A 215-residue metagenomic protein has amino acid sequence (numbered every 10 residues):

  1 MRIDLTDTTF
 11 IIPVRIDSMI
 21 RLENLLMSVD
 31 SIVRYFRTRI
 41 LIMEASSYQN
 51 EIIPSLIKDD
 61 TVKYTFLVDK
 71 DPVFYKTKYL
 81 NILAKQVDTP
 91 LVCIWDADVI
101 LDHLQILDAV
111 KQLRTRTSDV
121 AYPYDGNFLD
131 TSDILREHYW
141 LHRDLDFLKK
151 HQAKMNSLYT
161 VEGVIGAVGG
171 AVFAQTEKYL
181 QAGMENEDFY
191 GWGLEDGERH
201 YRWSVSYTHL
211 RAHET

Functional and structural regions predicted by a protein language model:
M1-D30: N-proximal low-complexity "stem/linker" segments adjacent to membrane-targeting elements
D30-V68: Acidic donor-binding segment of Leloir-type glycosyltransferases
K70-Q86: Glycine-rich, basic loop-to-helix element that forms the pyrophosphate-binding segment of sugar-nucleotide handling
V87-P90, M184: Active-site acidic short loop of glycosyltransferases
P90-I100: Short beta-strand-to-loop acidic/aromatic patch adjacent to the donor-nucleotide binding site
D102-E187: Conserved catalytic core of nucleotide-sugar-dependent glycosyltransferases
G191-E198: Acidic donor-binding loop at a coil-to-helix junction in glycosyltransferase catalytic cores that engages
T208-T215: Conserved small/polar residues in nucleotide/adenosyl-binding loops
